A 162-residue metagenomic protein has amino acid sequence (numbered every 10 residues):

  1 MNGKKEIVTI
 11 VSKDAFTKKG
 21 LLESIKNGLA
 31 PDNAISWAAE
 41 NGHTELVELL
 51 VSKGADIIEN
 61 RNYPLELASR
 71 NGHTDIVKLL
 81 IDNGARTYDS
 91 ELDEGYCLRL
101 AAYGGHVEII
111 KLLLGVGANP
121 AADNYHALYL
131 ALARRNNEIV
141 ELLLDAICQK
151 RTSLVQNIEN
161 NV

Functional and structural regions predicted by a protein language model:
M1-S36, E40, E48, E159-V162: Intrinsically disordered, low-complexity regulatory segments in ankyrin-centric signaling systems
E6-I7, E45-L46, D75-I76, E108-I109 (+1 more regions): Conserved ankyrin/ankyrin-like repeat signature
V8, H126-K150, I158: Leucine-rich solenoid repeat scaffolds
I10-F16, I25, E48-D56, K78-R86 (+2 more regions): Ankyrin repeat domain, specifically the short helix-to-loop turn at the C-terminus of the second helix of each repeat
G20, I25-W37, I58-E66, S90-R99 (+2 more regions): Ankyrin-repeat boundary/"N-cap" motif
